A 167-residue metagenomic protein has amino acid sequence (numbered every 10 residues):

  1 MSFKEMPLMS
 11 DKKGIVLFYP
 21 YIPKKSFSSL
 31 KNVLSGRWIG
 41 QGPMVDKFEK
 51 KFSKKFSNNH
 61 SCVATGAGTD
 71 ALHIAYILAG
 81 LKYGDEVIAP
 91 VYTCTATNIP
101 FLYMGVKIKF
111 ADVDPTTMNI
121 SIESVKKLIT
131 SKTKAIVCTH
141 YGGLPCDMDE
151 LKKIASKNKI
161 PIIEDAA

Functional and structural regions predicted by a protein language model:
M1-I39: N-terminal "arm"/small-domain region of PLP-dependent enzymes with the aminotransferase-like
I22, G40, T93, T116-T117 (+1 more regions): Glycine-/small-residue-rich active-site loops that bind phosphorylated ligands and cofactors
S29-L30, F52, A71, V87 (+5 more regions): Generic structural signal for small/hydrophobic residues in well-ordered secondary structure, especially within
W38-E86, P100-M104, F110-D112: Phosphate-binding glycine-rich loop
H73, V91-Y92, C146-D147: Short N-terminal helix/helix-N-cap motif within the alpha/beta-hydrolase-1
Y92, V106, V113, A167: Histidine-centered beta-alpha loop that forms part of the nucleotide-sugar donor binding/catalytic region in diverse
Y92-N98: Conserved coil-to-alpha-helix start sites within the AMP-binding
T116-A167: Active-site phosphate-binding strand-loop segment of PLP-dependent enzymes
